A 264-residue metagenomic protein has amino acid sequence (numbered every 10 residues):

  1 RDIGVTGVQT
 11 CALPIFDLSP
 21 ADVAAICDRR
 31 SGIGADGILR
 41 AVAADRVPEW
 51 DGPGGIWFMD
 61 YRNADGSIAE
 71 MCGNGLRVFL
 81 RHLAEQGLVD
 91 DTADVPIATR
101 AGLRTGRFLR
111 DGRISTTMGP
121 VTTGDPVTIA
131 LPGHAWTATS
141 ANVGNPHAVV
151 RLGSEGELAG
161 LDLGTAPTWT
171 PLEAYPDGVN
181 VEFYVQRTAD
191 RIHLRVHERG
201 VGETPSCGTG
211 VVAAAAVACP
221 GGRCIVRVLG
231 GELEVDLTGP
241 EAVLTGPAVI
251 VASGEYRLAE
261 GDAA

Functional and structural regions predicted by a protein language model:
R1-C11: Single conserved hydrophobic/aromatic residue that forms the stacking wall/gate of nucleotide- or nucleobase-binding
A12, A41-V42, L109, V149-G153 (+2 more regions): Short beta-strand-to-turn element immediately C-terminal to the catalytic PLP-Schiff-base lysine in fold type I
A12-G37: Intrinsically disordered, low-complexity, positively charged segments
R29-I68, D90, L172-V201: Anion-binding (especially nucleotide phosphate/pyrophosphate-binding) glycine-rich loop and adjoining beta-alpha core
A64-A141, P205-C207, A216-V243, I250: Acidic, low-complexity central loop/insert segments
D125-A141, A148-A174, G178-E182: Anionic-ligand binding region
V243-A264: Short, basic/aromatic-enriched C-terminal tail that caps enzymatic domains
